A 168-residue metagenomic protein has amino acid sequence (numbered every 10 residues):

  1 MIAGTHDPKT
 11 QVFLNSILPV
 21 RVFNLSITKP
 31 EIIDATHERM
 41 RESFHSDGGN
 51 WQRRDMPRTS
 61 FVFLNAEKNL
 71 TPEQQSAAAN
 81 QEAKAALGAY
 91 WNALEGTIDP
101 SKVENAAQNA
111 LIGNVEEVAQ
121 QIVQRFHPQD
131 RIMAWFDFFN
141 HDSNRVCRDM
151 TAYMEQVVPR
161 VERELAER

Functional and structural regions predicted by a protein language model:
M1-I2, P19-F23, R53-T59, R131-W135: Structural preference for beta-strand elements that scaffold enzyme active sites
I2-E31: A conserved active-site cap/scaffold subdomain adjacent to cofactor or substrate pockets
P8, V12, S16, D34 (+4 more regions): Amphipathic, non-transmembrane alpha-helical secondary structure
R21, V103-A106, F138: Short amphipathic alpha-helical segments at helix-loop
L25-K29, W135-V146: Glycine-rich, proline-tolerant flexible connector loops at the mouths of alpha/beta enzymes
P30-D130, E162-R168: An alpha-helical appendage that flanks or caps ligand/catalytic pockets
E67-N69, S143-Y153: Short glycine/threonine-rich loop-to-helix capping motif typified by GTGT followed within a few residues by an Asp-Pro
T151-L165: Alpha-helix-loop-beta-strand connector modules within alpha/beta enzyme cores
